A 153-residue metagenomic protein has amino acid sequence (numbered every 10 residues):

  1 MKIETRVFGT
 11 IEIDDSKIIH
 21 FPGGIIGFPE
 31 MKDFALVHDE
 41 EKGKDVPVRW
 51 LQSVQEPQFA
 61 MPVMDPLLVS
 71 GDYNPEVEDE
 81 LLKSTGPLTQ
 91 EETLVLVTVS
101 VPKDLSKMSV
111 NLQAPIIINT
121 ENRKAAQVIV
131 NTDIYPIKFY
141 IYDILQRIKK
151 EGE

Functional and structural regions predicted by a protein language model:
K2-S70, Q90-E153: Long, compositionally biased stretches
D72-V77: Extended catalytic/binding region for NAD+/ADP-ribose chemistry, centered on the ART fold
D79-T89: Short active-site loop/helix that positions an aromatic residue
